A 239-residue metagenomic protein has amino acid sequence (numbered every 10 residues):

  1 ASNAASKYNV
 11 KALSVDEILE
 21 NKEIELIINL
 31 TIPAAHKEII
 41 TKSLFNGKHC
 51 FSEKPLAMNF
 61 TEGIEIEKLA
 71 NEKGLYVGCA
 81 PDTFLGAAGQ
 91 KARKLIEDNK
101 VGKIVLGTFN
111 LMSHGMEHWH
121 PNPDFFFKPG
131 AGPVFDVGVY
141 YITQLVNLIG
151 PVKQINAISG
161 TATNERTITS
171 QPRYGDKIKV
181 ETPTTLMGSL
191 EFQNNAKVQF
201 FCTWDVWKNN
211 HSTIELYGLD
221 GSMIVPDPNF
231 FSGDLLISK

Functional and structural regions predicted by a protein language model:
A1-A5: NAD(P)-binding Rossmann-fold cofactor-contacting core
K7-Y8, N46, L148: Short, structured coil segments at secondary-structure junctions
V10, E25-L26, L106: Short, Asp-centered acidic motifs that coordinate Mg2+ and/or phosphate in catalytic or ligand-binding sites
V10-K22: Short acidic low-complexity segments
E23, T31-I32, C202: Short glycine-/small-residue-rich Rossmann-like dinucleotide-binding loops
L26, I32-P33, K37-F84, N99: Beta-strand-loop-alpha-helix segment that lines the small-molecule cofactor/substrate pocket of alpha/beta enzymes
T83-K179: Predominantly a Rossmann-like dinucleotide-binding segment in NAD(P)-dependent oxidoreductases
T143-D234: Contiguous beta-strand/loop segments that form the cofactor/metal-binding neighborhood of enzyme cores
